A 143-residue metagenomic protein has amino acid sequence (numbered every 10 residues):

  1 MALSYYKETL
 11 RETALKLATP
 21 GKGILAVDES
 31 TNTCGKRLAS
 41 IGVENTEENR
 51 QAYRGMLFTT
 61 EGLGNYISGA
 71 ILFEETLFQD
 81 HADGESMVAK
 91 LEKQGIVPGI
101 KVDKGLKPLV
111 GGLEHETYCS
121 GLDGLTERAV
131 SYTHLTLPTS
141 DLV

Functional and structural regions predicted by a protein language model:
M1-S131: Alpha/beta catalytic barrel-like cores
T133-T139: Conserved small/polar residues in nucleotide/adenosyl-binding loops
